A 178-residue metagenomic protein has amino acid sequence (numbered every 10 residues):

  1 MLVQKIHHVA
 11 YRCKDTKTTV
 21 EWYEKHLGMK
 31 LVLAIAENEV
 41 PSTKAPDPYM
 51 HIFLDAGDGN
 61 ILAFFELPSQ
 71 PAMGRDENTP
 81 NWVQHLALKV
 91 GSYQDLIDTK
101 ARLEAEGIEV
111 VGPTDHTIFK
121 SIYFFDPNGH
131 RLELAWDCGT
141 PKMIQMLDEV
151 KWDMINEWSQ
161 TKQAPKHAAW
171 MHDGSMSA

Functional and structural regions predicted by a protein language model:
M1, D76-E77: Short helix-capping and inter-helix turn/linker motifs at the boundaries of alpha-helical repeat units
Q4, D15-T18, S69-P71, T79-N81 (+3 more regions): Vicinal oxygen chelate
H7-H8: Short active-site oxyanion
R12-I61: Core segments of cupin and vicinal oxygen chelate
N38-S42, S69-R75: A short, acidic/glycine-rich surface segment
F53-D55, E66, F125: Short, well-ordered beta-strand micro-motif
I61-F64, E133-L134: Short glycine-/small-residue motifs
